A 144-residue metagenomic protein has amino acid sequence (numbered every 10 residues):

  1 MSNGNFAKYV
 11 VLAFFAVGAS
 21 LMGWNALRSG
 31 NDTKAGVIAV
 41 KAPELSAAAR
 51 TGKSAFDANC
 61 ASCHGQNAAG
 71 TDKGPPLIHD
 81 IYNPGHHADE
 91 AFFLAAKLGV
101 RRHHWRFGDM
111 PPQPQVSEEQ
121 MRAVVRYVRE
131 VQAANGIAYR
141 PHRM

Functional and structural regions predicted by a protein language model:
S2-R28, P112-H142: C-terminal capping alpha-helices of c-type cytochrome domains
L27-A55, Y139-R140, M144: Electrostatic cytochrome c docking/interface patches
E44-A69, H87, A91-L98, M144: Sequence/structural segment immediately N-terminal to covalent heme-attachment motifs in c-type and related
D57, G65, I78-H79, P112: Phosphate-coordinating loops and pocket residues in cytosolic domains that bind phosphorylated ligands
A68, V100, Q132-G136: Activation segment of ePK-like protein kinases, specifically the conserved APE
D72-L77, Y139: Short cysteine/histidine-rich zinc-coordinating motifs and their immediately flanking basic loops
H79-V131: Extracytoplasmic electron-transfer domains, predominantly the class I c-type cytochrome c fold
